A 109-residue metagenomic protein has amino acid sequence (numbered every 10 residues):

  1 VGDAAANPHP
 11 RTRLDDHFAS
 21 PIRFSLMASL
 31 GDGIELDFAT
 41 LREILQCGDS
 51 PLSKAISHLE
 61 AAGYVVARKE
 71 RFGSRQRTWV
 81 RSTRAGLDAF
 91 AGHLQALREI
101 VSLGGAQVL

Functional and structural regions predicted by a protein language model:
V1-R11, A28, L87-L109: Amphipathic alpha-helical dimerization/coiled-coil segments that flank or bridge DNA-binding/regulatory modules
P10-P51, F72-G73, R77-R81: N-terminal helix-turn-helix DNA-binding core of bacterial DNA-binding proteins
I56-S57: Short, hydrophobic-biased segments on the C-terminal half of alpha helices that form "recognition helices"
G63: Glycine-centered, phosphate/nucleic-acid-interacting loop/turn motifs that mediate DNA/RNA or nucleotide
A67: Short beta-strand "wing" residues that participate in macromolecule-binding interfaces
S82-G86: Accessory beta->alpha helical hairpin/"wing" motif in late/C-terminal subdomains of nucleic-acid enzymes
